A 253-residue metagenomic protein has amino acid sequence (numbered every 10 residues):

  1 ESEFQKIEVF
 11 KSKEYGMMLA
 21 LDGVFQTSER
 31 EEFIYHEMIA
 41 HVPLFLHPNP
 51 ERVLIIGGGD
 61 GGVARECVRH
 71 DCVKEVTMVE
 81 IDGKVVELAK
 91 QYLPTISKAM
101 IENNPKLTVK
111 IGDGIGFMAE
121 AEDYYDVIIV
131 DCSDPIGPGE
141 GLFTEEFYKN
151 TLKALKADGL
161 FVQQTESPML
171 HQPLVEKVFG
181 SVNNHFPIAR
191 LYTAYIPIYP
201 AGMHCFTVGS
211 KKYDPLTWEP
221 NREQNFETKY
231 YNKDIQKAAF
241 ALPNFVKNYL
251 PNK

Functional and structural regions predicted by a protein language model:
E1-E8, G180, A201-K253: SAM/dcSAM-binding transferase cores
E1-L21: N-terminal, positively charged/glycine-rich alpha-helical extensions of SAM-dependent methyltransferases
S2, T27-L160, L170-L174: The AdoMet/dcAdoMet-binding core of the Class I SAM-like
K13, G23, K211-Y213: Non-catalytic surface loops within mature trypsin-like serine protease
G16-M17, G116, D214-L216: Glycine-centered loop/turn positions within well-structured domains that cap or flank conserved ligand/cofactor-binding
M17, G23-R30: Glycine/serine-rich phosphate-binding loop and adjoining beta1-alpha1 elements at the start of nucleotide-handling
G139-D214: C-terminal substrate-binding/active-site "lid" region of AdoMet-derived donor-dependent transferases
